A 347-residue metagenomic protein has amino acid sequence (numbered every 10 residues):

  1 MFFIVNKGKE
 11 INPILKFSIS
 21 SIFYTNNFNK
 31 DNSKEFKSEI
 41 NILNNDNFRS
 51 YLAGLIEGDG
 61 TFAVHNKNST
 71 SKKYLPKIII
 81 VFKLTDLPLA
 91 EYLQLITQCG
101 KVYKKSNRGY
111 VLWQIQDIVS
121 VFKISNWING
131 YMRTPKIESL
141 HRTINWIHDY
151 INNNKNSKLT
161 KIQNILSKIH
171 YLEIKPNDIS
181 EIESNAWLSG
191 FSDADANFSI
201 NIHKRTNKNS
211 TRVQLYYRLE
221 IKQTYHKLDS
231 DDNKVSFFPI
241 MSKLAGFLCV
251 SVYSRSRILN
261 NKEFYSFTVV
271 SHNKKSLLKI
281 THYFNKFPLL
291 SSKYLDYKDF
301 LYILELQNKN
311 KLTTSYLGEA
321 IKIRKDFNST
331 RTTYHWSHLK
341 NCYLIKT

Functional and structural regions predicted by a protein language model:
M1-T347: Internal intein/HINT superfamily modules and their associated LAGLIDADG
